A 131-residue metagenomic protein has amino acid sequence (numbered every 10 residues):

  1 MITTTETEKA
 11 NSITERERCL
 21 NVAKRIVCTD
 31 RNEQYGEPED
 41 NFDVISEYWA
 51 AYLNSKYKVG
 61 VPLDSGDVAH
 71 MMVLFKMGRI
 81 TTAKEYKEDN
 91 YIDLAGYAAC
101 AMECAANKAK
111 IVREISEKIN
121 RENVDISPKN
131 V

Functional and structural regions predicted by a protein language model:
M1-V131: Intrinsically disordered, low-complexity regulatory regions that flank transcription factor DNA-binding cores
